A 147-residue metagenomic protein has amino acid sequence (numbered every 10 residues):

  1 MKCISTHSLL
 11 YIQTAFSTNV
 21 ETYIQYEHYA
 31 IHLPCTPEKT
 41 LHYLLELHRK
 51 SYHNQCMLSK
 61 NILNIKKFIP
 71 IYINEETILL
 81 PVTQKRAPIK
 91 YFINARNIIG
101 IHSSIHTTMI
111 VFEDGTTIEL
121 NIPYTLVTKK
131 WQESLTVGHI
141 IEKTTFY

Functional and structural regions predicted by a protein language model:
M1-I93, I99-Y147: Eukaryotic intrinsically disordered, low-complexity regulatory linkers and tails enriched in Ser/Thr/Pro
